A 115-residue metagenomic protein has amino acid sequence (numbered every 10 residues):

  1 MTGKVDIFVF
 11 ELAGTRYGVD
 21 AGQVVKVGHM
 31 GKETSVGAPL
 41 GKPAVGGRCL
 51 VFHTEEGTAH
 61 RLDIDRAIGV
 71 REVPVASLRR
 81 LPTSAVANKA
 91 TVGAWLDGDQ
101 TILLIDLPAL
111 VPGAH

Functional and structural regions predicted by a protein language model:
M1-H115: An acidic, low-aromatic, low-complexity terminal/linker signal
